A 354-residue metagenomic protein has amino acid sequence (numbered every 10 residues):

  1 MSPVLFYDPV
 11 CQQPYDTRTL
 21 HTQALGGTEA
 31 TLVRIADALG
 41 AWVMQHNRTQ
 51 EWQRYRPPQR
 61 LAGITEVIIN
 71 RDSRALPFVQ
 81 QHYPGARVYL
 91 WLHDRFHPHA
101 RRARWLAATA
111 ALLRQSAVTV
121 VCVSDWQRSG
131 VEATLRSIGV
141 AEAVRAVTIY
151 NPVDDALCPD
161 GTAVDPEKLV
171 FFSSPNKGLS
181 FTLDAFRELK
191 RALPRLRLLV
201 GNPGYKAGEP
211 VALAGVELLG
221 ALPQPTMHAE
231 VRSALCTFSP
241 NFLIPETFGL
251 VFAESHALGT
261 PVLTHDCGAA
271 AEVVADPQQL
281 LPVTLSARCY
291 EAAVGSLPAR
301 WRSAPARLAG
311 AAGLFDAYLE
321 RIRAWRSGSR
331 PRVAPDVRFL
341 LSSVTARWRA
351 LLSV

Functional and structural regions predicted by a protein language model:
A24, D155, A163-A221: Conserved catalytic-core segment of nucleotide-activated headgroup transferases in glycan assembly
A30, G295-L352: A charged, aromatic-enriched C-terminal amphipathic alpha-helix characteristic of glycosyltransferases across folds
Q45-S116: Extended catalytic core of nucleotide-activated donor transferases of GT-like folds
S116-V144, A207: A short, active-site helix/loop in glycosyltransferases that binds the activated sugar's phosphate group
W126-Q127, R145-C158, G204-A207: Short beta-strand->alpha-helix junction loop in the catalytic core of nucleotide-activated group-transfer enzymes
V216-R232: Conserved active-site histidine-acidic residue motif and adjacent donor-binding/catalytic loop of glycosyltransferases
R232-T247, T260: Acidic donor-binding loop of glycosyltransferase active sites
P261-T264, V274: Short hydrophobic beta-strand element within catalytic cores of glycosyltransferases and related nucleotide-activated
